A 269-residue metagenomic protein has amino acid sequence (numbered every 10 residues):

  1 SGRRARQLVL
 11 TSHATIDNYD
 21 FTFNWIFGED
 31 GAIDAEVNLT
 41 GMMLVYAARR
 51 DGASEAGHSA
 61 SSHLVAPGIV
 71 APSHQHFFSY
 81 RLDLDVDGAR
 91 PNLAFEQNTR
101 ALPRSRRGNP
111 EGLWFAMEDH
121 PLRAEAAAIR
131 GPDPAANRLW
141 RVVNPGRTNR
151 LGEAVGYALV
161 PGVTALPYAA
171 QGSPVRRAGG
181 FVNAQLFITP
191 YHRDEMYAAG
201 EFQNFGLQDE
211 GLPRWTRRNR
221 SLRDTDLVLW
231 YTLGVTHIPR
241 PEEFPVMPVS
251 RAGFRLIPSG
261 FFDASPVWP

Functional and structural regions predicted by a protein language model:
S1-A32, N38, M42-D51, A56-P269: Extended effector regions of multi-domain proteins
